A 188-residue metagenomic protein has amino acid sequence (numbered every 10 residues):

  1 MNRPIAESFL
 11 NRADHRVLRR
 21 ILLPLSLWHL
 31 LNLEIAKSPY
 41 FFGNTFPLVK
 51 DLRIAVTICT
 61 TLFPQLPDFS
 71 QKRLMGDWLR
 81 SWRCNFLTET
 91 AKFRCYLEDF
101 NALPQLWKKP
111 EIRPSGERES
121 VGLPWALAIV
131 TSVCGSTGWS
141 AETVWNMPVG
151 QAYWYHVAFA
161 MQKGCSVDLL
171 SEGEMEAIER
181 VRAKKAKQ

Functional and structural regions predicted by a protein language model:
M1-K50, I54-F63, R73-V167: An amphipathic, hydrophobic-aromatic interaction surface with interspersed Lys/Arg that forms lipid/phosphate-bearing
D68-Q71: Extended accessory and catalytic-adjacent subdomains in large enzymes
F159-Q188: Accessory, usually C-terminal, subdomains that scaffold auxiliary metal cofactors
